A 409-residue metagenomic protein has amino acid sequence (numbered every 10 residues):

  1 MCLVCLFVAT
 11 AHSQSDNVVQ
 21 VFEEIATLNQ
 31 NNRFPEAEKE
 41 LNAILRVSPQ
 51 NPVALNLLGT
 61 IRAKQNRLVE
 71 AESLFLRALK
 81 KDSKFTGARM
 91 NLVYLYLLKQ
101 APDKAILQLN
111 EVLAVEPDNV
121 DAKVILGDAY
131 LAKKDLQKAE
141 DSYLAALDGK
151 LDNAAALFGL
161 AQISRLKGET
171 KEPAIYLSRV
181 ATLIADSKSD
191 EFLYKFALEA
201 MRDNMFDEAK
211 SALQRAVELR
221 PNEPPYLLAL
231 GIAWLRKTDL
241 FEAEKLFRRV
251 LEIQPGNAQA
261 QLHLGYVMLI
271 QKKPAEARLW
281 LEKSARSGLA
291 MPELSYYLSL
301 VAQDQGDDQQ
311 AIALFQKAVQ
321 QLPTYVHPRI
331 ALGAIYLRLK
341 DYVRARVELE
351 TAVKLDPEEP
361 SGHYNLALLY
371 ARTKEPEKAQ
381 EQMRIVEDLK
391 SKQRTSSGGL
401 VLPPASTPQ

Functional and structural regions predicted by a protein language model:
V8-V47, P52-V53, S391, S397-Q409: N-terminal leader/linker segments that initiate helical-solenoid repeat arrays
N17-A43, V47, K64, D128 (+2 more regions): Alpha-helical segment of the N-proximal tetratricopeptide repeat
V18, P52-V53, T86-G87, V120-D121 (+8 more regions): Helix-start (N-cap) detector for alpha-helical repeat units in TPR-like alpha-solenoids, especially tetratricopeptide
V18-V19, T182, D186-F192, F196 (+1 more regions): Terminal, low-structured helical/coil segments at or just beyond the last alpha-helical repeat
Q30-K39, K64-R77, K99-E111, A132-A145 (+7 more regions): Structural signature of tandem alpha-helical TPR/SEL1-like repeats, specifically the intra-repeat loop/turn
V47, K81, V115, G149 (+7 more regions): Structural marker of alpha-solenoid helical repeat scaffolds
